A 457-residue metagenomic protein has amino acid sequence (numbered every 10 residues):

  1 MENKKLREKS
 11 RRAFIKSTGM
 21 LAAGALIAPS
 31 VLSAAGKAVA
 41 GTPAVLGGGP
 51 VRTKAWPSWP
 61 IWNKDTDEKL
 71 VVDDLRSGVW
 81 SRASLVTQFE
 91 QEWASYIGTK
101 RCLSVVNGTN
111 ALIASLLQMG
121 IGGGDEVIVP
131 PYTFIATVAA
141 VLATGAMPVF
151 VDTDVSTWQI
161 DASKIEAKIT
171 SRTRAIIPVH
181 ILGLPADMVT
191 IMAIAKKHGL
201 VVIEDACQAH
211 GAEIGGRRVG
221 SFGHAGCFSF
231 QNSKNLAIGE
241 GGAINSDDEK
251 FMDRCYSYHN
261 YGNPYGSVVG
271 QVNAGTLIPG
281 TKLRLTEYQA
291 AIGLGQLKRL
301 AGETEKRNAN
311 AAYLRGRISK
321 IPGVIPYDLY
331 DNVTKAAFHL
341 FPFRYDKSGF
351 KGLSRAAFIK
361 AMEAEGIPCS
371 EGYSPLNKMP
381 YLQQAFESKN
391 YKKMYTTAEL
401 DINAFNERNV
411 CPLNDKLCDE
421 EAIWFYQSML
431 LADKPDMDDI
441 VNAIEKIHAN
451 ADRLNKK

Functional and structural regions predicted by a protein language model:
E2-A22: N-terminal secretory signal peptides and thylakoid transit peptides that target proteins across membranes
P29-S81, L85, Q91, S95: C-terminal segment of N-terminal export signals and the immediately downstream linker at the start of the mature
V39-A44, L117, I121-A206, E213: PLP-dependent aminotransferase-like
V79, S84-E126, A140, F150 (+1 more regions): Phosphate-binding glycine-rich loop
Q91, K100, A175-I176, V189-T190 (+2 more regions): PLP-dependent aminotransferase class I/II
E204-I238, S267, V272-L277: Conserved active-site segment immediately N-terminal to the catalytic lysine that forms the internal aldimine
S229, A243-D247: Short beta-strand-to-turn element immediately C-terminal to the catalytic PLP-Schiff-base lysine in fold type I
